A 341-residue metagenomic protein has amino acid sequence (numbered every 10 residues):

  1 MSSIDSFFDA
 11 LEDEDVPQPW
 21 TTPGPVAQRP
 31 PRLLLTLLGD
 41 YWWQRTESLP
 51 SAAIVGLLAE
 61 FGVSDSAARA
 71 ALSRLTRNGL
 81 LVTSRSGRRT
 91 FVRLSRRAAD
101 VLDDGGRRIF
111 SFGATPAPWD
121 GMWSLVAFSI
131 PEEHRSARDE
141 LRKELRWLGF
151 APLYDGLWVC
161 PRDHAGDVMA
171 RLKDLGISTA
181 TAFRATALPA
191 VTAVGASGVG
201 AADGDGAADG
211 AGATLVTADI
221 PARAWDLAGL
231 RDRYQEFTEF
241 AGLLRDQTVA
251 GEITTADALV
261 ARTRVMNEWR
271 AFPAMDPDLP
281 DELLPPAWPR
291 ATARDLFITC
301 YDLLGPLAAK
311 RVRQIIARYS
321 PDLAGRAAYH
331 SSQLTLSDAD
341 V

Functional and structural regions predicted by a protein language model:
F8-L37: Short alpha-helical segments that sit at the start of domains
R45-L57: Short acidic, hydrophobic short linear motifs in intrinsically disordered regions
R69-S73, T90, R142: Short, hydrophobic-biased segments on the C-terminal half of alpha helices that form "recognition helices"
G79: Glycine-centered, phosphate/nucleic-acid-interacting loop/turn motifs that mediate DNA/RNA or nucleotide
R85-F91: Short, Lys/Arg-rich nucleic-acid/phosphate-binding segment
A99-G121: Short, amphipathic alpha-helical interaction segments positioned at domain boundaries
P131-D203, D209-G242: Mid-protein regulatory/catalytic core that forms ligand/cofactor-binding pockets and protein-protein interaction
A196-A201, G206-V341: C-terminal regulatory/effector modules of DNA-binding transcriptional regulators
